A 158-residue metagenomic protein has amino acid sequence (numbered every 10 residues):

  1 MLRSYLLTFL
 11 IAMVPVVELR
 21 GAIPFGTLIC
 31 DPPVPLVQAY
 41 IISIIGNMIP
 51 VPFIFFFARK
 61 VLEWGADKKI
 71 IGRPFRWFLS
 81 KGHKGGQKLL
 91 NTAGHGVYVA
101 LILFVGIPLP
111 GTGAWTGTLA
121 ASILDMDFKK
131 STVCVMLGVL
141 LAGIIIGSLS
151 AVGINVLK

Functional and structural regions predicted by a protein language model:
M1-L10, D31-L103, K129-K130, M136 (+1 more regions): Membrane-interfacial helix-loop-helix
V14-F25, P108-L119: Transmembrane helix boundary and interhelical junction motifs in multipass membrane proteins
F25-G26, F53, F57, A120: Active-site-flanking alpha-helical
T27-D31, L119-D125: Helix-loop junctions at the membrane interface of multi-pass solute transporters
P32-P33, L109-P110, M126: Transmembrane helix interruption/hinge and helix-loop junction motifs
W115, L140-I144: Glycine-rich active-site/cofactor-binding loop and its immediate structural neighborhood
A121-L141: Interfacial loop-to-transmembrane junctions
